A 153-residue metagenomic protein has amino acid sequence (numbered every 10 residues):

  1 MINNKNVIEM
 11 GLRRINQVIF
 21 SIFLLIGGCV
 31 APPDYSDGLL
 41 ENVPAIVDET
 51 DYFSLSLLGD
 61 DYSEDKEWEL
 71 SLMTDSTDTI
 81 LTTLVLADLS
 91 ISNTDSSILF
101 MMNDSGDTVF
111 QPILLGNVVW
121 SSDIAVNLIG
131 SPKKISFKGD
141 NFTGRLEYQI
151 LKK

Functional and structural regions predicted by a protein language model:
M1-L12: N-terminal secretory signal peptides that target proteins for export/translocation
L25-G28: C-terminal motif of bacterial Sec signal peptides marking the signal peptidase cleavage site
V30-P32: Bacterial signal peptide processing site
G38-D60: Post-signal peptide N-terminal segment of mature Sec-exported envelope proteins
S71-S76, I113-I129, Q149-K152: Beta-sandwich interaction modules
I80, N141-K153: C-terminal interaction-tip segments
T82, V126-D140: Noncatalytic modules at the cell exterior or secretory-pathway interfaces, chiefly beta-strand-rich lectin/adhesion
S92-V109, E147-K152: Short, surface-exposed beta-strand/strand-loop-strand elements in extracellular ectodomains
